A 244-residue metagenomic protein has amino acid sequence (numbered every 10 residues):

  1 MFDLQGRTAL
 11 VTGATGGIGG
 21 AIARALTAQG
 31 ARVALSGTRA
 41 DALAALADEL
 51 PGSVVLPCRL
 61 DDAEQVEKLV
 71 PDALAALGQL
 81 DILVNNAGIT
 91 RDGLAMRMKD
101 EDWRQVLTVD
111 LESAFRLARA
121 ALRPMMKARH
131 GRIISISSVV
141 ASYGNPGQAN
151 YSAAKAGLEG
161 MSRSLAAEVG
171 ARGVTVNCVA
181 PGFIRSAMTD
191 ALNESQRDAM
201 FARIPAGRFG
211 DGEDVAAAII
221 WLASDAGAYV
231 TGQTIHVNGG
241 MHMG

Functional and structural regions predicted by a protein language model:
T8, T15-G16: Conserved glycine-rich cofactor-binding loop
V84, G170, T175, V230-G232 (+1 more regions): Short, small/polar-rich loop/turn modules that mediate ligand/substrate recognition or access, typified
L94-A95, K99-L107, T189, M200: Substrate-binding pocket helix/loop in short-chain dehydrogenase/reductase
A118, A154, S162: Active-site helix of classical SDR
L122, H130, R208-M243: C-terminal substrate-recognition "lid" of short-chain dehydrogenase/reductases
R123, A167-A171, A228: Alpha-helical segment proximal to the catalytic Tyr-Lys
S138: Residue(s) in the substrate-gating loop at a strand-loop-helix junction that position the organic substrate next
